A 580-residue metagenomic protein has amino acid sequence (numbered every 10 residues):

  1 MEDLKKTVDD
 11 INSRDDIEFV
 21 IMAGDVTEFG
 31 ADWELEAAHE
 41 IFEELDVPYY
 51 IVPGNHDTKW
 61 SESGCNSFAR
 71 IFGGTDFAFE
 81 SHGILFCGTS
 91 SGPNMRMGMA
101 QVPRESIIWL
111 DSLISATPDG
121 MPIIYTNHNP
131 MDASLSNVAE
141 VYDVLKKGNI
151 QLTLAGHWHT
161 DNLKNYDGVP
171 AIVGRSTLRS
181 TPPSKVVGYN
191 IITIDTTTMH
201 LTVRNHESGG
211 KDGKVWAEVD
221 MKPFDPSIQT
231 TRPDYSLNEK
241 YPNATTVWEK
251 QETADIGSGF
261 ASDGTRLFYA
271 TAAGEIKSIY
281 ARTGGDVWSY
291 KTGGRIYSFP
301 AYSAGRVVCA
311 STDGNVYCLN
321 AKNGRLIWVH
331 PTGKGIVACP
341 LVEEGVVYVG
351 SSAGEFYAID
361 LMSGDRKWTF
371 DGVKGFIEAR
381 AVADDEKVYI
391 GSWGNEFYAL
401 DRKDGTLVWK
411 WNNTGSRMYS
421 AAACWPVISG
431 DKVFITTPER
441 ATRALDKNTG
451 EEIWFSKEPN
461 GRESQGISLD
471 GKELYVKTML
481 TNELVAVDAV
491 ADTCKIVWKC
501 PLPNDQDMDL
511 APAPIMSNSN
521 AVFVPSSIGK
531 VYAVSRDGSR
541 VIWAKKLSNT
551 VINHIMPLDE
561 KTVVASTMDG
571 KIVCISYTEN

Functional and structural regions predicted by a protein language model:
M1-A37, P118: N-terminal active-site segment of His-dependent metallophosphoesterases
D32-D111, S115-D119, E140-L152, N162-G174 (+2 more regions): Extended active-site neighborhood of metal-dependent phosphoesterases/phosphodiesterases
N162, V169-L237: Binuclear metal-dependent phosphoesterase catalytic core
Y241-A261, V287-A301, W328-E343, S352 (+7 more regions): Extracytoplasmic beta-rich repeat domains
Y280-G284, N320-G324, D360-G364, D401-G405 (+4 more regions): Short loop/turn segments that connect beta-strands within beta-propeller blades
L547-N580: Blade-level signature of beta-propeller repeat domains, shared across WD40, Kelch, NHL, RCC1 and BNR/Asp-box propellers
